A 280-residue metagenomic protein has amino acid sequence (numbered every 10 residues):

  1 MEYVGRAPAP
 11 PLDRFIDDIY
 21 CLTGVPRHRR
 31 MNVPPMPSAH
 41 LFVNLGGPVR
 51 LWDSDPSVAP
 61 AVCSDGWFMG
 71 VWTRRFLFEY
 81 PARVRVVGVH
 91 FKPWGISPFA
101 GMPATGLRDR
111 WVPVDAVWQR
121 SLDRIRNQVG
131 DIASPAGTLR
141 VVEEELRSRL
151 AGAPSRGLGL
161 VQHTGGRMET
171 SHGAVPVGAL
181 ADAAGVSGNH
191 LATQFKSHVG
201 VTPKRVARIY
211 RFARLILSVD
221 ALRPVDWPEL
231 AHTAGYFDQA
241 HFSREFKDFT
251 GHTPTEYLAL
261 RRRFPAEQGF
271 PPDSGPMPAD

Functional and structural regions predicted by a protein language model:
M1-G188, H198-P203, L217-L222, D226-F237 (+1 more regions): Alpha-helical bundle regulatory/interaction domains
A100, S243-F246: Short, function-defining helix-loop hinge/capping sites that tune catalysis or transport
F195, A207, F246, L258: DNA major-groove recognition helix of helix-turn-helix
T202-R208, H241: Short alpha-helical segments used as structural interaction elements across diverse proteins
K247, H252: Functionally critical mobile loop/hinge segments
